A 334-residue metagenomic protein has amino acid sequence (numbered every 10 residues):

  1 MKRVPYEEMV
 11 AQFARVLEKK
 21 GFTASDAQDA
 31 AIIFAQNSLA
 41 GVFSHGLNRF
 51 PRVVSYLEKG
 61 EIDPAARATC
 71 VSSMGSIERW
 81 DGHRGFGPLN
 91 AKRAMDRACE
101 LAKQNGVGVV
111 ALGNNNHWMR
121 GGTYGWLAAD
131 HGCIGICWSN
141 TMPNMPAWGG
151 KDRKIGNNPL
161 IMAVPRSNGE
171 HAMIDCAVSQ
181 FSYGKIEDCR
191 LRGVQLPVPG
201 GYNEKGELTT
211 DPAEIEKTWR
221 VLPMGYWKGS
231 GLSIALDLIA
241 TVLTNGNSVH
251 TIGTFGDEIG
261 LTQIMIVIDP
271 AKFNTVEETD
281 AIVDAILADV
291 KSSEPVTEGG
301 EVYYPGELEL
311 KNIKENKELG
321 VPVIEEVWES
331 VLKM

Functional and structural regions predicted by a protein language model:
M1-V4, A11-D29, A35, F43-E61 (+3 more regions): Acidic, glycine/proline-rich low-complexity segments that act as flexible tails and inter-domain linkers
R3-V4, M9, K19, L243 (+1 more regions): Catalytic-core signal marking the mid-to-C-terminal active-site face
Q12, V16-K20, I33, N37-G41 (+8 more regions): Change "in soluble alpha/beta enzymes" to "in soluble alpha/beta proteins
G46-C99: Active-site cofactor/substrate anionic-group-binding motifs, chiefly glycine- and Lys/Arg-rich phosphate-binding loops
I77-S167: A generic, well-ordered mixed alpha/beta core segment in the N-terminal half of proteins
M145-A213: Phosphate/diphosphate-binding glycine-rich loops and adjacent basic-rich segments that engage nucleotide
L191-I252: Secondary-shell segments that build the walls of catalytic and ion/ligand-binding clefts
